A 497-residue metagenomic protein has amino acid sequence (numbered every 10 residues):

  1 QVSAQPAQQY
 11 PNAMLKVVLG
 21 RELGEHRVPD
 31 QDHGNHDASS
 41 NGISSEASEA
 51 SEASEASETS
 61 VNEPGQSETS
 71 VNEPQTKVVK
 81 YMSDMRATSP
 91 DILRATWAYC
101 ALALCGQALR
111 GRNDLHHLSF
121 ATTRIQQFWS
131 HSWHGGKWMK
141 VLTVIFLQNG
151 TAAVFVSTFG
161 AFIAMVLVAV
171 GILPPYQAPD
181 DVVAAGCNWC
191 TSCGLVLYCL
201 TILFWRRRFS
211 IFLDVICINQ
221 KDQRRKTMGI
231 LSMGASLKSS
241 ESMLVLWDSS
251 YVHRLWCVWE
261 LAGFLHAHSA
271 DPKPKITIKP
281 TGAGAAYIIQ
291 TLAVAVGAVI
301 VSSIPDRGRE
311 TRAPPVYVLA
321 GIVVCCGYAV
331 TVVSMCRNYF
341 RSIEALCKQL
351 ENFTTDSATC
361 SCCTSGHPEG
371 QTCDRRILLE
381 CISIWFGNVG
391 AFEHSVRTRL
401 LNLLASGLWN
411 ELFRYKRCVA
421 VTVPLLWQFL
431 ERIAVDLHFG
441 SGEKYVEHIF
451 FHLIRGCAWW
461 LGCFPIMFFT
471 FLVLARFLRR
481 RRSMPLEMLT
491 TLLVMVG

Functional and structural regions predicted by a protein language model:
S3-I43, E63, E68-G497: The feature represents the membrane-entry module of six-transmembrane cation channels
A47-N62, S67-V71: Long, intrinsically disordered low-complexity tandem-repeat segments
